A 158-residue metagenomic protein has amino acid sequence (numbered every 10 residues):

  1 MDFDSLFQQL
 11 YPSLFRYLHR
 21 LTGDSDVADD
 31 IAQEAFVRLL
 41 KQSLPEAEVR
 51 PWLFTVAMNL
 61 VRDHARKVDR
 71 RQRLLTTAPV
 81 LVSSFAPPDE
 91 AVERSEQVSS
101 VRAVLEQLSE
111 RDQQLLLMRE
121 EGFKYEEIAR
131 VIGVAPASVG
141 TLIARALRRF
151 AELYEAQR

Functional and structural regions predicted by a protein language model:
M1-R16, D26-D29, L44: A short, charge-rich alpha-helical start-of-domain segment used by transcription regulators
Y11, R111-D112: The N-cap/first-turn positions of alpha helices within or immediately adjacent to helix-turn-helix DNA-binding domains
R16, D30-V37, A47-N59: Structural recognition of an alpha-helix C-terminal capping motif at a helix-to-coil junction
E48, T55-T76, E93-R94: Arg/Lys-rich amphipathic alpha helix in sigma70-family domain 2
M58, I132-Q157: DNA-recognition helix of helix-turn-helix
R71-R94, K124: Internal acidic/polar
S99-L108: Short amphipathic alpha-helical boundary/capping segments
L115-L116: A short pre-motif secondary-structure segment
